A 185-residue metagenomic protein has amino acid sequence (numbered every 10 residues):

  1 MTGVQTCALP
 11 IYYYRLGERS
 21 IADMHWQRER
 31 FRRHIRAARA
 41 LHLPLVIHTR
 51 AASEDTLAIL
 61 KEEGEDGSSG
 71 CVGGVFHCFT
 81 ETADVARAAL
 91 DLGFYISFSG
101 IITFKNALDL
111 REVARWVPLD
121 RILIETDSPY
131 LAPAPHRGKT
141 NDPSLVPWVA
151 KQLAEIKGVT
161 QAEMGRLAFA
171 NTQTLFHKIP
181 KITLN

Functional and structural regions predicted by a protein language model:
M1-L9: Short, small-residue-biased leader/transition segments that mark boundaries at the very start of proteins
A8-L92, E112, P135-S144, V159-A162 (+1 more regions): Divalent metal-binding pocket/active-site signature
A8-P10, H77, D120-S128: Non-cysteine beta-strand/loop elements that form the S-adenosyl-L-methionine
A37, P143-N185: Mid-to-C-terminal alpha-helical segments outside catalytic/metal-binding sites
V46, V75, S97, L123-E125: Structural detector of well-ordered beta-strand residues that form the stable sheet scaffold of enzyme domains
G93-A107: His/Asp/Glu-enriched short active-site or ligand-binding loop at hydrolase and phosphoryl-transfer sites
S99, L131-A132: Amphipathic alpha-helical segments at domain termini/boundaries
D109-L119: Short amphipathic alpha-helices and their capping/turn segments at secondary-structure boundaries
